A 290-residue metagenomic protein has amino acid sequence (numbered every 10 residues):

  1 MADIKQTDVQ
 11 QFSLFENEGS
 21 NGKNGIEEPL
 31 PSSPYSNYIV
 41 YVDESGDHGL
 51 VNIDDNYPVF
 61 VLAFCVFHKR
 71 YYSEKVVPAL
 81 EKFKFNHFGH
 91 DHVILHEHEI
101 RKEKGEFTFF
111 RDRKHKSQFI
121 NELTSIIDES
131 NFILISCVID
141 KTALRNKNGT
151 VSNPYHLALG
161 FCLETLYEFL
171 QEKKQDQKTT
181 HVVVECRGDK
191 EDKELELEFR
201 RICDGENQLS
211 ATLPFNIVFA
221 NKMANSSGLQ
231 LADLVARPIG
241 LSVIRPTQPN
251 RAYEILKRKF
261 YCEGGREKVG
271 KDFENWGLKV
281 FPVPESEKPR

Functional and structural regions predicted by a protein language model:
A2-R290: Phosphate-ester processing/binding pockets and catalytic centers
